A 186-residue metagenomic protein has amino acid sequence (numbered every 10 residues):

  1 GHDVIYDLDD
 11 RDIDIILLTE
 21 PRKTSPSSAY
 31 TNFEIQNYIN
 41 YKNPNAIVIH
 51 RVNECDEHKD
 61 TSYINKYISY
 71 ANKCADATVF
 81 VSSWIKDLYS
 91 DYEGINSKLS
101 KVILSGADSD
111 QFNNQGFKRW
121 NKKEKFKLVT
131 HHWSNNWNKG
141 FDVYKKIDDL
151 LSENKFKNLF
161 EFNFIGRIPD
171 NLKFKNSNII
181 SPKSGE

Functional and structural regions predicted by a protein language model:
D3-C74, W84: Extended catalytic core of nucleotide-activated donor transferases of GT-like folds
L8-D9, S83-K86, F164-N171: Short, polar loop motifs at secondary-structure junctions
A46-I47, A77, L99, E161: Proline-centered loop/turn at the N-terminus of a beta-strand
D60-S62, G106-E124, K139, F174: Acidic anion/phosphate-binding donor-loop and adjacent secondary structure in glycosyltransferase catalytic cores
K73-L99, A107-F112: A short, active-site helix/loop in glycosyltransferases that binds the activated sugar's phosphate group
V81, L128-W133, I165, I180: Short hydrophobic "strand-cap" motifs at the C-terminus of beta-strands
R119-K139, K145-D149: Conserved donor-binding/catalytic core segment of Leloir-type glycosyltransferases
K155, L159-E186: Nucleotide-activated donor-binding/catalytic signature segment of Leloir-type glycosyltransferases, i.e., the conserved
